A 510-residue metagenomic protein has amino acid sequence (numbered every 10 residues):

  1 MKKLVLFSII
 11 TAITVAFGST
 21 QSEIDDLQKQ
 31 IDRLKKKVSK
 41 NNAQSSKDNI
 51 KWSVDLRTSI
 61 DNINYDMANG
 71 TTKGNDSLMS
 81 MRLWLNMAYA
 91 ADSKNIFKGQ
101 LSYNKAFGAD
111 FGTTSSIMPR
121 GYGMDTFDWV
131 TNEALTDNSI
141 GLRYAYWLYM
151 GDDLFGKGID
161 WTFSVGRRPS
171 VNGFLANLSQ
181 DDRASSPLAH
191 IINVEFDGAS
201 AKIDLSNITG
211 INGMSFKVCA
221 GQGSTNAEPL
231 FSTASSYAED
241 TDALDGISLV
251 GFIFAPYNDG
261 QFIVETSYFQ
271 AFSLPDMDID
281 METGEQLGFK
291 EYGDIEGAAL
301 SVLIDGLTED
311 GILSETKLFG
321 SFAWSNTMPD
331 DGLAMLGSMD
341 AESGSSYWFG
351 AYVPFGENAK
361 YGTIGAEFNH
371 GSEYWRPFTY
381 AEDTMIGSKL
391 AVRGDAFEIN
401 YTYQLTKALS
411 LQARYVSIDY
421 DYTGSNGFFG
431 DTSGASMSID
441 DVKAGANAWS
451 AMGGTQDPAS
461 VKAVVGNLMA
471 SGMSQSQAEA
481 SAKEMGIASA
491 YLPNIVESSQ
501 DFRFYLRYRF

Functional and structural regions predicted by a protein language model:
L4-T72, N86, A90, K94 (+1 more regions): N-terminal periplasmic/intermembrane-space "pro-region" immediately following the signal or transit peptide
S46, Y89-S93, G151-K157, L205-G210 (+8 more regions): Outer-membrane beta-barrel strand-turn architecture
V54, G99, F163-V165, F216-V218 (+6 more regions): Membrane-embedded beta-strand positions of outer-membrane beta-barrel proteins
T58-N64, S93, Y103-F107, R167-V171 (+9 more regions): Transmembrane beta-strands of outer-membrane beta-barrel pores
S59-R82, A88-D160, S170-L188, L274 (+4 more regions): Surface-exposed loop and membrane-interface regions of Gram-negative outer-membrane beta-barrel proteins
L83-Y89, Y144-Y149, A199-I203, F252-P256 (+6 more regions): Residues on the lipid-exposed face of transmembrane beta-strands in outer-membrane beta-barrel proteins
D153-T162, N177, D182-F355, I364 (+5 more regions): Signature for the C-terminal beta-barrel architecture of outer-membrane proteins
L409, S436-S471, S489-F510: Outer-membrane beta-barrel "beta-signal"
